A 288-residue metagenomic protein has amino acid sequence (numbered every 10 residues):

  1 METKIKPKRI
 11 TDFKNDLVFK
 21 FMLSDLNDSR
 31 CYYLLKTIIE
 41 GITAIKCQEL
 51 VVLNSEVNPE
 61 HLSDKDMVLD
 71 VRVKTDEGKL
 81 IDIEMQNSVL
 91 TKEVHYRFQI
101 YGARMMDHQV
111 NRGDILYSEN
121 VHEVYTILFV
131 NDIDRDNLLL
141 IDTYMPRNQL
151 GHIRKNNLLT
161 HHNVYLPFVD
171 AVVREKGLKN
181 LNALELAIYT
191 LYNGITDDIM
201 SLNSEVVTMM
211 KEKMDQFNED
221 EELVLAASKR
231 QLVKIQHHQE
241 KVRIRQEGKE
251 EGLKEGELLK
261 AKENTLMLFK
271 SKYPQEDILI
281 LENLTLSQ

Functional and structural regions predicted by a protein language model:
M1-H162, D170-V172, R243, E247: Accessory alpha/beta interaction modules
E2-R9, I81-Q86, Y189-Q288: Short, charged alpha-helical interaction segments and adjacent helix-coil junctions
P7, M22-R30, V172-K179, D198-L202 (+2 more regions): A general boundary/transition motif marking the beginning of the first structured unit of a protein
D16, Y32-K36, V121-V124, L181-E185 (+3 more regions): Non-catalytic, well-ordered alpha-helical scaffold segments
F21-D25, T37-I42, R97, Y101 (+5 more regions): Residues that form generic nucleotide/phosphate-binding pockets
L140-R147, G177-E185, K229-Q231: Short intrinsically disordered coil segments
N157, H162-M210, D220: An acidic, glycine-/histidine-flanked metal-binding catalytic module
